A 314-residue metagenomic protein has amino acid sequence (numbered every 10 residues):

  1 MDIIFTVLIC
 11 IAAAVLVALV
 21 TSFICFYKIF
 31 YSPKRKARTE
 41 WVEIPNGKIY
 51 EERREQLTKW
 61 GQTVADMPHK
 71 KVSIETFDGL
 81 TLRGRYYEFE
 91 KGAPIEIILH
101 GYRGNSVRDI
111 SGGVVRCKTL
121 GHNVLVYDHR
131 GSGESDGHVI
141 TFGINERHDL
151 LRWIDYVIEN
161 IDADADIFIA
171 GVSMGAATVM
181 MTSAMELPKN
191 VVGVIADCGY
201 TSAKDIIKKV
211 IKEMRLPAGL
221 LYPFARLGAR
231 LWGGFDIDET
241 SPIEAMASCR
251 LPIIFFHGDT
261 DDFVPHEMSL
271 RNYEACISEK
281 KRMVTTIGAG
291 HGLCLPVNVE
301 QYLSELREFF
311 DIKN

Functional and structural regions predicted by a protein language model:
A13-E75: An N-terminal hydrophobic leader/cap segment in hydrolases
Y102-R116, H129: The serine-hydrolase catalytic nucleophile loop
C117-D136: Conserved alpha/beta-hydrolase
I140-I161: Alpha/beta-hydrolase active-site loop
M181-F235, E244: Hydrolase active-site cap/lid region
S248-R250, F255-H257, D261: Short beta-strand/loop motif that positions the catalytic acidic residue of the alpha/beta-hydrolase fold
D262-M268: Conserved alpha/beta-hydrolase "acid-adjacent" motif
A289-L303: Catalytic histidine-centered segment of alpha/beta-hydrolase-like enzymes
